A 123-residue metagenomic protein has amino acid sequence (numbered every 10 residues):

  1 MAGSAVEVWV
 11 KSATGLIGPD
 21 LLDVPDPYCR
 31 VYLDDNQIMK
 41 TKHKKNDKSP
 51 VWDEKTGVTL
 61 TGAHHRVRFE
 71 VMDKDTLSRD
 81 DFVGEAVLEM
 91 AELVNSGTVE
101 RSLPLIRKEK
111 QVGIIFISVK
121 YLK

Functional and structural regions predicted by a protein language model:
S4-V6: Structural beta-strand segments of beta-rich domains
W9-V112: Peripheral membrane lipid-binding modules
R107-K123: C-terminal helix/juxtamembrane-tail motif
